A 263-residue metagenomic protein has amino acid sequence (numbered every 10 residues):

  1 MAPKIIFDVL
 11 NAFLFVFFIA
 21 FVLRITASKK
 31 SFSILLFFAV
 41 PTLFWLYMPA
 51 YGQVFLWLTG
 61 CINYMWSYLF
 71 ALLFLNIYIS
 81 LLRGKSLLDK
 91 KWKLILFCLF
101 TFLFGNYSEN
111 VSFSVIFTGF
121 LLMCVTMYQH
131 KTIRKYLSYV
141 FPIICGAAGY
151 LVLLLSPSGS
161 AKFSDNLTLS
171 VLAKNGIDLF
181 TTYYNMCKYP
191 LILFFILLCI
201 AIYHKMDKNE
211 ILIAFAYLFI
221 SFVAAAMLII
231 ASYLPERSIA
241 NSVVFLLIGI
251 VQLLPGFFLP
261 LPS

Functional and structural regions predicted by a protein language model:
M1-I19, G52-L56, N63, S67 (+1 more regions): Membrane-embedded glycan transfer/ligation machinery that uses polyprenyl lipid-linked sugar donors/oligosaccharides
M1-I5, L58, W92, G105-F215 (+2 more regions): Transmembrane catalytic cores of multi-pass membrane glycosyltransferases and polysaccharide-assembly enzymes
V9-L35, L73: Transmembrane-helix motifs of polytopic, lipid-linked glycan transferases
A20, L73-S80, T118-T126, F194-I202 (+1 more regions): Transmembrane alpha-helices and membrane-interface helical segments of multi-pass integral membrane enzymes
S33-I79, Y184-F194, V223-I250: Membrane-interface micro-motifs in multi-pass membrane enzymes
S80-L103: Short hydrophobic alpha-helices at membrane interfaces in multi-pass membrane enzymes
K91-L94, E210, F257-S263: Signature aromatic-anchored transmembrane alpha helix within multi-pass, membrane-resident enzymes that catalyze glycan
